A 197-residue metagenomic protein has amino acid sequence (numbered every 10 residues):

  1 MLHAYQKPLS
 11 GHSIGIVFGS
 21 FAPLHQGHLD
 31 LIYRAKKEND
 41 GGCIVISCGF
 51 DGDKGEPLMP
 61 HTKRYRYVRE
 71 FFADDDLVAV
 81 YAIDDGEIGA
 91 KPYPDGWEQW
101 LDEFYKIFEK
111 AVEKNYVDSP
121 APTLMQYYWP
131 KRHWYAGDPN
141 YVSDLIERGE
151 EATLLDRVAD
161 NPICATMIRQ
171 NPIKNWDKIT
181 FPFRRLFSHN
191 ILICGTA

Functional and structural regions predicted by a protein language model:
M1-T196: Nucleotidyltransferase catalytic core that binds NTPs
